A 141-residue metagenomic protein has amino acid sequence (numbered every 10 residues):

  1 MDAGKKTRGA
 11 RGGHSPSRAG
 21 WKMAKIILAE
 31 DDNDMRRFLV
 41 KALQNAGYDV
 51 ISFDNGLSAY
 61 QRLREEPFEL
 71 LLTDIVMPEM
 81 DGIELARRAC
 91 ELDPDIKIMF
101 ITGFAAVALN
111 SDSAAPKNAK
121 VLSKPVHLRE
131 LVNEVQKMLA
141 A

Functional and structural regions predicted by a protein language model:
E30: Conserved acidic carboxylate
D34-N45: Charged docking surfaces used in two-component/phosphorelay signaling
V40, V126-Q136: C-terminal output helix
G47-D54, R62: Short hydrophobic/Thr-rich beta-strand motif most characteristic of the beta2 strand and flanking loop of CheY-like
N55-S58, D81-L85: Acidic catalytic/metal-coordinating carboxylates
D74: Active-site residues of response regulator receiver
M77: Receiver (REC) domain active-site loop signature in two-component systems and cognate sites in sensor histidine kinases
